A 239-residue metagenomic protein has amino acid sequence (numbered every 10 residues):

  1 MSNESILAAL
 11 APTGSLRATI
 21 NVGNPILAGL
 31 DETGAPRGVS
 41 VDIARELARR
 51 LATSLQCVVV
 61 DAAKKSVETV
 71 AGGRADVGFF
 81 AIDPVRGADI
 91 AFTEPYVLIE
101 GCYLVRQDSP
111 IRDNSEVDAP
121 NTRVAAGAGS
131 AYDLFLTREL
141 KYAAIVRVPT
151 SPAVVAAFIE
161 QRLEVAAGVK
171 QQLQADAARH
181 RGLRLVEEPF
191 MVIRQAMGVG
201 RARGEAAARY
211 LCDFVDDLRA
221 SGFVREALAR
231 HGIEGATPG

Functional and structural regions predicted by a protein language model:
M1-A8, A131-V148, L185, D216-G239: Ligand-binding clefts/hinges and TM-proximal coupling segments of bilobed small-molecule sensing domains
M1-A81, R86, R147, S221 (+1 more regions): Extracytoplasmic small-molecule ligand-binding "clamshell" domains of the periplasmic binding protein/Venus flytrap
S15-V22, R37, S115-Y132, A144-I145: Short loop->beta-strand "edge-of-pocket" segments that line small-molecule binding or catalytic clefts across diverse
V22, L98-D108, K170, Q174-D216 (+1 more regions): Periplasmic-binding protein-like
A28-E32, A44-S54, T93, D118-P120 (+4 more regions): Ligand-binding cleft/hinge of the Venus flytrap
L47, T69-A71, V117, A157-I159 (+1 more regions): Hydrophobic residues within well-ordered alpha-helices
K64, F80-D89, I159-M191: A ligand-binding cleft/hinge motif common to bilobed small-molecule-binding domains
Y96, V105-R123: Flexible hinge/capping segments at coil-to-helix
